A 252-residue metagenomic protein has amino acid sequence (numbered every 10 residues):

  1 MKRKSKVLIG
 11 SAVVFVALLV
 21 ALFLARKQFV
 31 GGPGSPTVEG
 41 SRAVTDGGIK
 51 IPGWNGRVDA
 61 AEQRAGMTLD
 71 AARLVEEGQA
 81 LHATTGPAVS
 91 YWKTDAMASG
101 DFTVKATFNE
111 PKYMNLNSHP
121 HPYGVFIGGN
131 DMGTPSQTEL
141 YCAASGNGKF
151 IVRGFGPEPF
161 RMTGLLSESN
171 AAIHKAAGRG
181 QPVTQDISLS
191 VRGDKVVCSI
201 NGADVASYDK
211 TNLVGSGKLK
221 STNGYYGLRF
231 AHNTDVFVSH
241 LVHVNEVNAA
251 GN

Functional and structural regions predicted by a protein language model:
K2-F15: N-terminal Sec-pathway targeting helices
F29-L116: Low-complexity, Ser/Thr/Pro/Gly-rich disordered linker/stalk regions
T84-F160: Secretory/extracellular carbohydrate-interaction modules and structurally similar beta-sandwich "look-alikes"
S90-A96, A171-R179, L228: Beta-strand-rich interaction surfaces with strong enrichment in secreted/lumenal proteins
A106, G180-L213: Carbohydrate-binding surfaces in secreted/extracellular proteins
P159-D186: Short, aromatic/His-centered strand-loop micro-motif at the edge of beta-sheets
Y208-F237: Flexible glycan-contacting loops in extracellular carbohydrate-active proteins
S239-V244: Extracellular beta-strand elements of beta-rich domains used for carbohydrate recognition/degradation or cell-matrix
